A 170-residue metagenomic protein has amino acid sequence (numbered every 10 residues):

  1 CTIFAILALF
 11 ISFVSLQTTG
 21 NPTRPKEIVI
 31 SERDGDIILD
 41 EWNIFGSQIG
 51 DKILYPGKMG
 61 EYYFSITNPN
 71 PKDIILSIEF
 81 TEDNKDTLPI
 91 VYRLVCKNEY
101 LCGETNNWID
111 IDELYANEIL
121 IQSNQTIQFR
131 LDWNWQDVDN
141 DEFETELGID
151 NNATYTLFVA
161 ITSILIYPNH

Functional and structural regions predicted by a protein language model:
C1-H170: Long, small/polar-residue-biased beta-strand-and-loop interaction regions
